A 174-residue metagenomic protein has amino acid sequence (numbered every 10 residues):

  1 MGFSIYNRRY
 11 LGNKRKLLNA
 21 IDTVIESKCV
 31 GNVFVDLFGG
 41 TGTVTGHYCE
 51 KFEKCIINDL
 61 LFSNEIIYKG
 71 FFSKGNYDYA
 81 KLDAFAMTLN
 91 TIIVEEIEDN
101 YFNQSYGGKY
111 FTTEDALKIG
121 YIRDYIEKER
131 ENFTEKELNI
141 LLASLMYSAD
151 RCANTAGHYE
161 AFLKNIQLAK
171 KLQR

Functional and structural regions predicted by a protein language model:
M1-F38, T43-K51, I67, K74: S-adenosyl-L-methionine
K54-I56, L60-R174: Class I S-adenosyl-L-methionine-dependent methyltransferase module
